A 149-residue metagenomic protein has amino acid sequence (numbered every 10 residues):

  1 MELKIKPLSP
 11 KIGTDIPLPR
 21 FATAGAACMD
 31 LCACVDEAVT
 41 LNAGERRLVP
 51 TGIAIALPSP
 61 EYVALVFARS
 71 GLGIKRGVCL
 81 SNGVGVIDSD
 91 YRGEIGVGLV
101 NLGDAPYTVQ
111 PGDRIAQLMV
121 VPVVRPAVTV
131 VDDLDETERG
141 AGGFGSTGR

Functional and structural regions predicted by a protein language model:
M1-R149: DUTPase catalytic domain/fold
